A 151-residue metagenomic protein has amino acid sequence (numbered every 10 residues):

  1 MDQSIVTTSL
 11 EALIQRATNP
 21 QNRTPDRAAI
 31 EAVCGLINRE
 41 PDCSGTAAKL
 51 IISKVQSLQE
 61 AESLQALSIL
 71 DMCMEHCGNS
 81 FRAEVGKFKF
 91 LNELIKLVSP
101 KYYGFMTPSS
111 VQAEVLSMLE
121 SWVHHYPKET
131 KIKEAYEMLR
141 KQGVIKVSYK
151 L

Functional and structural regions predicted by a protein language model:
M1-L151: Eukaryote-specific intrinsically disordered, low-complexity regulatory regions enriched for Ser/Thr/Pro/Gln
